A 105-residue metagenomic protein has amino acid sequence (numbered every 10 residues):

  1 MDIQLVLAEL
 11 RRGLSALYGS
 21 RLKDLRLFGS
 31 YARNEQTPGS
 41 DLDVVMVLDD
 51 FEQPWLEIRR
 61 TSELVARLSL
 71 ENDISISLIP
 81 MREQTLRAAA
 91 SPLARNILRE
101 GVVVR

Functional and structural regions predicted by a protein language model:
M1-R26, A32-P38, D49-R105: Catalytic core of pol beta-like nucleotidyltransferases
D43-V47: Short beta-strand->loop micro-motif that forms the acidic, two-metal-ion catalytic signature in nucleotide-processing
